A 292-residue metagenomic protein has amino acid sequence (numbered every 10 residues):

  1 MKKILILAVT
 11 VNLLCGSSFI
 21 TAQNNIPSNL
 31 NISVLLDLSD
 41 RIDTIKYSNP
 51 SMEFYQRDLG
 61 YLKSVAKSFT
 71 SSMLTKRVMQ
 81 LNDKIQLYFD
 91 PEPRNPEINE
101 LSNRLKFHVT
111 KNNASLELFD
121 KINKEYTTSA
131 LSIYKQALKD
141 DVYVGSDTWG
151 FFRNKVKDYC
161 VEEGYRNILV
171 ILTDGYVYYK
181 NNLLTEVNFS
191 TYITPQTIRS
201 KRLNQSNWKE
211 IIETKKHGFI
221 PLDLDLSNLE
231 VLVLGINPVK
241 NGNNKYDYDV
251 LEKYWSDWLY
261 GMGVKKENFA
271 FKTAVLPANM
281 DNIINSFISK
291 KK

Functional and structural regions predicted by a protein language model:
M1-L30: Bacterial Sec-dependent N-terminal signal peptides
P27-L105, I168-V170: Von Willebrand factor
I42-K46, P96-I98, Y178-N182, K240-N244 (+1 more regions): Extracytoplasmic/secreted cell-surface and envelope-processing proteins
I85-S132, L183: Short beta-strand-loop
T110-G164: Von Willebrand factor
T148-E230, L234: Flexible, glycine-rich surface segments
T197-K292: Von Willebrand factor type A / integrin I
